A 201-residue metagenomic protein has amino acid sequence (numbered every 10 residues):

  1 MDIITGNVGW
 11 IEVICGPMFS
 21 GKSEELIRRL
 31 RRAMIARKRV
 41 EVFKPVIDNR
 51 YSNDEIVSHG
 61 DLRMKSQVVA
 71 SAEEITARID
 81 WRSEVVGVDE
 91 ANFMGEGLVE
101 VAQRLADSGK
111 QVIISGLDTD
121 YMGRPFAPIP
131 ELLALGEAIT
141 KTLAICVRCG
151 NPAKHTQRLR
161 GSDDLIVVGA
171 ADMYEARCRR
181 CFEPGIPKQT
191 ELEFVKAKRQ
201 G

Functional and structural regions predicted by a protein language model:
M1-W81, D120-E131, K141-A144, R160 (+1 more regions): Conserved P-loop
M34, A106-D107: Anion (oxyanion) recognition and catalysis
W81-V85, A91: Short acidic/histidine-rich motifs immediately flanking catalytic phosphotransfer sites in two-component signaling
G87, Q111-D118: Structural recognition of the conserved hydrophobic beta-strand(s) that form the central parallel beta-sheet of P-loop
E90-L105, Y121-F126: Conserved ATPase-coupling elements of RecA-like P-loop NTPase cores
G136: Short basic (Lys/Arg) and small-residue
L143-D163: A charged, well-structured terminal subsegment
